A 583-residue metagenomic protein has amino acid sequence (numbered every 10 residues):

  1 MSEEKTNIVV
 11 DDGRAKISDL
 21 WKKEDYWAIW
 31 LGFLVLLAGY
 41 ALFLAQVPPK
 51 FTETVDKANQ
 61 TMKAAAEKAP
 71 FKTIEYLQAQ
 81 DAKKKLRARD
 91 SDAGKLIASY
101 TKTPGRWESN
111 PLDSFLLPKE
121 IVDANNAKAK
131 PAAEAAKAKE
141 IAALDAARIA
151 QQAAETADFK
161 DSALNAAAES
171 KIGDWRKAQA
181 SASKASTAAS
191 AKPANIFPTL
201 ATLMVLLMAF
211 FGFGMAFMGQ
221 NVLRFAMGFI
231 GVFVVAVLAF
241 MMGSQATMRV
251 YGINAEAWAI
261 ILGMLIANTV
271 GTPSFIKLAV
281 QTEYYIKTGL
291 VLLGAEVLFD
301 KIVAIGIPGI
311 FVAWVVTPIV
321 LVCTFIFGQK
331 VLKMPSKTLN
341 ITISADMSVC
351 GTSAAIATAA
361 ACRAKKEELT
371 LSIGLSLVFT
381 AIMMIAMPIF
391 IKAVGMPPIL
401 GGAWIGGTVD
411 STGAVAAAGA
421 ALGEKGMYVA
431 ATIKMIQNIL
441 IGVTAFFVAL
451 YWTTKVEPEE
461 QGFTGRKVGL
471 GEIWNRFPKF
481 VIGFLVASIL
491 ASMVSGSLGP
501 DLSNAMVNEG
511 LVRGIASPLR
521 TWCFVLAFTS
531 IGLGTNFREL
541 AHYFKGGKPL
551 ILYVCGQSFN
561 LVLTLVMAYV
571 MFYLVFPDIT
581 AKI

Functional and structural regions predicted by a protein language model:
S2-E3, V9-L20, Y26-V280, L293-F299 (+4 more regions): Structural signature of multi-pass alpha-helical membrane transport proteins
D11, T269-T272, V297-I302, V331-T338 (+7 more regions): Juxtamembrane helix-boundary/capping and inter-helix hinge elements in multi-pass membrane proteins
D25, S336-M383, L400-G423, L519: Alpha-helical membrane segments and immediately flanking helix-loop junctions that form or couple to the substrate/ion
Y26-A28, V222-V234, N254-A257, K277-G289 (+7 more regions): Cytoplasmic-side transmembrane-helix entry/capping segments in multi-pass membrane proteins
F33, F229-M241, Y284-V297, V316 (+5 more regions): Small-residue-rich segments of transmembrane alpha-helices in multi-pass membrane proteins, especially helix faces
F229-F233, Y284-L293, V297-F325, L371-A381 (+3 more regions): Entry/N-cap segments of selected transmembrane alpha helices and their immediately preceding amphipathic helices
G252-I260, G309-I319, A431-V443, S517-F524: Alpha-helical transmembrane segments
M383-M396, G407-D410, A414-L470: Membrane-embedded hairpin module used as a gating/binding unit in multi-pass transport and secretion proteins
